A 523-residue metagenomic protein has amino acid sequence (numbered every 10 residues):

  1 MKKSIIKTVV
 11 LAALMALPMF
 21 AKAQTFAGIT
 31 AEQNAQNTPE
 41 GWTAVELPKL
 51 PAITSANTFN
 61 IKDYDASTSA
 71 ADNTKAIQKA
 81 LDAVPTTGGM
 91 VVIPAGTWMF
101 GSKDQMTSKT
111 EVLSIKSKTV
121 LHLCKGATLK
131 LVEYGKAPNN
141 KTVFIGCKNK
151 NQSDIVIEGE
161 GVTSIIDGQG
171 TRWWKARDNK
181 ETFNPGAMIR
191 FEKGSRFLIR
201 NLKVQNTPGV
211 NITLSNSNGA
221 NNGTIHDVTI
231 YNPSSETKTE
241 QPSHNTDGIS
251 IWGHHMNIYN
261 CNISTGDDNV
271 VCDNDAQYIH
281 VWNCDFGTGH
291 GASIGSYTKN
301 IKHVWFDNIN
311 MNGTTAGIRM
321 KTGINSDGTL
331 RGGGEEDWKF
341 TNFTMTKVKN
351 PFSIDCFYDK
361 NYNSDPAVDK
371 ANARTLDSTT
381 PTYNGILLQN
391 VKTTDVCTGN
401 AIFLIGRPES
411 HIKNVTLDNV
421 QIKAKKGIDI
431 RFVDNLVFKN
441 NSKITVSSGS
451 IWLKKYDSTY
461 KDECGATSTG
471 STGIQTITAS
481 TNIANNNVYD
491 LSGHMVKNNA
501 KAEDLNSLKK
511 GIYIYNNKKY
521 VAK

Functional and structural regions predicted by a protein language model:
K2-S117, A127-R200, S215-N216, N221 (+6 more regions): Extracellular "leader-to-stem" segments immediately downstream of a signal peptide or signal-anchor in secreted/lumenal
Q78-V84, M99-K116, V132, V210-S217 (+8 more regions): Short, T/G/N/S-enriched strand-turn elements that build extracellular solenoid repeat scaffolds
T97, N216-N218, A276, T298 (+2 more regions): Active-site-proximal loop/turn and secondary-structure-junction residues that shape catalytic pockets, frequently
S102-K103, L131-Y134, Q169-R172, R177 (+10 more regions): Short glycine/acidic-rich loop motifs that flank beta-strands on beta-rich extracellular proteins
K125-G126, S153-S164, S195-N206, G219-E236 (+8 more regions): Right-handed parallel beta-helix
G317-T469: Extracellular beta-rich repeat passengers
G470-K523: C-terminal outer-membrane/trafficking sorting elements
